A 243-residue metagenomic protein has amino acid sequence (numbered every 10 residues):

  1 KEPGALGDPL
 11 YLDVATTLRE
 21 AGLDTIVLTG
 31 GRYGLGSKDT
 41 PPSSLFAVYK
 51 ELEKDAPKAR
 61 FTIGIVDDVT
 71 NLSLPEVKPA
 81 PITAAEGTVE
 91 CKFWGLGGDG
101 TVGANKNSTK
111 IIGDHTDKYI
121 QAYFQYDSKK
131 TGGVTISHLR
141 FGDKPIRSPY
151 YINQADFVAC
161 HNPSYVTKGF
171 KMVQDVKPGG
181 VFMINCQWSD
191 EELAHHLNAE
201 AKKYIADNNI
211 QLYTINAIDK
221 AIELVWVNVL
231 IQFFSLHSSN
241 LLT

Functional and structural regions predicted by a protein language model:
K1-D8, L12, T16, A21 (+2 more regions): Active-site cofactor/cluster-binding pocket
E2-T83, T214-L224, V229-T243: Peripheral docking tails and interdomain loops at the edges of cofactor- or intermediate-handling domains
